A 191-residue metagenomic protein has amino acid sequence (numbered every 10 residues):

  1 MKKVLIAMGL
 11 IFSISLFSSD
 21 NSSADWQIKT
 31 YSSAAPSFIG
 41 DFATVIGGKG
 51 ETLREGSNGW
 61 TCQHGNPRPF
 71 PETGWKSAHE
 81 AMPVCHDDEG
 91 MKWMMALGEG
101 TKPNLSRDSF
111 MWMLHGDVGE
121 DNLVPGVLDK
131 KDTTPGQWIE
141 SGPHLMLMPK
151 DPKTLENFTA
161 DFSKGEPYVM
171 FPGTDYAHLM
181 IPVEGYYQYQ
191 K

Functional and structural regions predicted by a protein language model:
M1-V4: Positively charged n-region of N-terminal signal peptides that target proteins for export
I6-S18: Hydrophobic h-region of N-terminal signal peptides that target proteins for export in Gram-negative bacteria
D20-K191: Primary mode marks residue(s) on the alpha4-beta5-alpha5 output face of response regulator receiver
